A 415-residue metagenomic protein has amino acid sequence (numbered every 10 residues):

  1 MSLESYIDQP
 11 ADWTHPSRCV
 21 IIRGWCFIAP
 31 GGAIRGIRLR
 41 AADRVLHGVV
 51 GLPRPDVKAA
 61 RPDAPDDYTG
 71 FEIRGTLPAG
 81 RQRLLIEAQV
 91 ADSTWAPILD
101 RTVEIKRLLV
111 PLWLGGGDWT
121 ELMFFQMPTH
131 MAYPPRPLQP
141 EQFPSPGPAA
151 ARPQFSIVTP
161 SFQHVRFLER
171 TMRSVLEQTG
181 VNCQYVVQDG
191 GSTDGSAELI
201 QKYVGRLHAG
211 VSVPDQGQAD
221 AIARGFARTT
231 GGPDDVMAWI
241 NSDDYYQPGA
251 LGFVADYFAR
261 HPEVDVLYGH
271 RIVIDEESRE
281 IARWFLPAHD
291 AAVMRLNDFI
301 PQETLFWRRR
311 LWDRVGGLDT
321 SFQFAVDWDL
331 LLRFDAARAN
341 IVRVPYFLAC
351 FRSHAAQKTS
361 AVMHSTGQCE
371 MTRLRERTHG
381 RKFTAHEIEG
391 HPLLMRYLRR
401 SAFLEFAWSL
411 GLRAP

Functional and structural regions predicted by a protein language model:
M1-G116: Basic, ligand-binding patches in group-transfer machinery, especially extracytoplasmic/periplasmic segments
M1-Q9, T94-P153, E387-P415: Non-catalytic membrane-proximal stalk/linker segments that position and tether the catalytic domains
I28, A41, V90, D189 (+2 more regions): Residue-level signal for short segments within beta-strands and strand-turn junctions of well-structured beta-sheet
D43-R44, S93-W95, Y246, E277-R279 (+1 more regions): Detector for glycine-centered tight turns/loop "hinges" at secondary-structure junctions
L77, V204, R338, T378-H379: A broad structural signal for alpha-helix termini and local helix breaks/kinks
L112-H364: Nucleotide-sugar donor-binding/catalytic module of glycosyltransferases that assemble extracellular/cell-envelope
L286, N297, T378-H379, H391-L393 (+1 more regions): Surface-exposed, interaction-prone regions with an acidic/low-complexity signature
F347, F351-H354, S360-H386: Catalytic core of nucleotide-sugar-dependent glycosyltransferases
